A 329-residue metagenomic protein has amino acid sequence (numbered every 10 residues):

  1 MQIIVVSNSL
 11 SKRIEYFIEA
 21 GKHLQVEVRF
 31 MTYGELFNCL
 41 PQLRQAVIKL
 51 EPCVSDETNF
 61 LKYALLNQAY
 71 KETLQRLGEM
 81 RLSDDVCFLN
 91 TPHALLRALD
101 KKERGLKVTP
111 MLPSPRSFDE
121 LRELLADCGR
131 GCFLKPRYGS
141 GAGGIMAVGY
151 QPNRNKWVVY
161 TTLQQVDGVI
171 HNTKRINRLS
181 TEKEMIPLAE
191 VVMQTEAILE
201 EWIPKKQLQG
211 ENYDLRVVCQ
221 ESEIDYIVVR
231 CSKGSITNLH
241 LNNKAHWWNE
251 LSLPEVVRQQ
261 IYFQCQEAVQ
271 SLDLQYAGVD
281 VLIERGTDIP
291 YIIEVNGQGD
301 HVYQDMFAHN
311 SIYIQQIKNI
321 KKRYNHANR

Functional and structural regions predicted by a protein language model:
M1-I4: Extreme N-terminal starter segment of soluble prokaryotic enzymes
N8-L124: Conserved N-proximal alpha/beta basic substrate-recognition cap immediately N-terminal to, or forming the N-lobe
S9-K12, E35-L36, L96, Y138-G141 (+5 more regions): Short, solvent-exposed loop/turn segments at secondary-structure junctions
R29-T32, K49, C87-N90, F133-P136 (+3 more regions): A structural signal for short, well-ordered beta-strand segments and their strand-loop junctions that often border
L43, C128-G129, E211-N212, R285-Y291: A short, glycine/Asx- and small/polar-enriched loop/turn that sits immediately N-terminal to a beta-strand
C128-N238: Phosphate-binding site of ATP-dependent enzymes
R216, D280-L282: Short, surface-exposed charged micro-motifs
L239-Y276, I283-R329: C-terminal active-site "lid" helix and adjoining low-complexity regulatory extension at the edge of ATP-using catalytic
